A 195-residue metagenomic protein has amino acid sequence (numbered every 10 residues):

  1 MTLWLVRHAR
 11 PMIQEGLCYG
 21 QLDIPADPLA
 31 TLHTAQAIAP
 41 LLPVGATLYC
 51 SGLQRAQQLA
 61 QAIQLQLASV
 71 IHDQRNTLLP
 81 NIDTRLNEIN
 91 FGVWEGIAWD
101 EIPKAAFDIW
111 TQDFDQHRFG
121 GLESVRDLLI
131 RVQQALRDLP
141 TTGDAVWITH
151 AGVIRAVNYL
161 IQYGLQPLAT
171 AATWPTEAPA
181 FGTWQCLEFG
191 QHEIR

Functional and structural regions predicted by a protein language model:
M1-T2, S69-H72, I89-E101, T141 (+1 more regions): Acidic, low-complexity terminal tails and accessory targeting/binding regions of phosphate-metabolizing enzymes
T2-H72: Active-site-proximal alpha-helix that buttresses catalytic centers in soluble enzyme cores
L3-W4, A46, T141-G152: Generic beta-sheet signal
A35-A39, L129, Q133-T141: Generic structural signal for well-ordered alpha-helical scaffold segments
C50-S51, I130, I148-T149: Short beta-strand scaffold positions
A62, A156-L160: Active-site signature of alpha/beta-hydrolase-fold catalytic machinery across serine- and Asp/Cys-nucleophile hydrolases
Q66-R131: Phosphate-handling substructures
A151-R155, Q185: GST superfamily/GST-like fold recognition
